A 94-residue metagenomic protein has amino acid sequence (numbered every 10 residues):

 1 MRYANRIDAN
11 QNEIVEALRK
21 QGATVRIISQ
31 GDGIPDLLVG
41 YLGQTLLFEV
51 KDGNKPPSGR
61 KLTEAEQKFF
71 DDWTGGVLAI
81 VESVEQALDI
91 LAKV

Functional and structural regions predicted by a protein language model:
M1-V94: Catalytic phosphate/metal-binding cores of nucleic-acid and nucleotide-processing enzymes, i.e., regions that mediate
